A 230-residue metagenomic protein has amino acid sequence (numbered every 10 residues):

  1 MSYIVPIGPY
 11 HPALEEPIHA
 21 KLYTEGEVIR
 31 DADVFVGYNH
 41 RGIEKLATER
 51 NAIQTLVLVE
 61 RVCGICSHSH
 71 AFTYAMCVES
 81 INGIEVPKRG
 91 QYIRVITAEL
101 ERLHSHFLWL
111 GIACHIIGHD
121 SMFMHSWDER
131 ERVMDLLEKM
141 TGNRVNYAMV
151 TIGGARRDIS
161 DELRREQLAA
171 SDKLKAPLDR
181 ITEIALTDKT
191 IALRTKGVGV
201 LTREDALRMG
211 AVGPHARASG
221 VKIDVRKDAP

Functional and structural regions predicted by a protein language model:
M1-P230: Active-site bordering "gate/hinge" segments that shape substrate access to catalytic or cofactor-binding pockets
